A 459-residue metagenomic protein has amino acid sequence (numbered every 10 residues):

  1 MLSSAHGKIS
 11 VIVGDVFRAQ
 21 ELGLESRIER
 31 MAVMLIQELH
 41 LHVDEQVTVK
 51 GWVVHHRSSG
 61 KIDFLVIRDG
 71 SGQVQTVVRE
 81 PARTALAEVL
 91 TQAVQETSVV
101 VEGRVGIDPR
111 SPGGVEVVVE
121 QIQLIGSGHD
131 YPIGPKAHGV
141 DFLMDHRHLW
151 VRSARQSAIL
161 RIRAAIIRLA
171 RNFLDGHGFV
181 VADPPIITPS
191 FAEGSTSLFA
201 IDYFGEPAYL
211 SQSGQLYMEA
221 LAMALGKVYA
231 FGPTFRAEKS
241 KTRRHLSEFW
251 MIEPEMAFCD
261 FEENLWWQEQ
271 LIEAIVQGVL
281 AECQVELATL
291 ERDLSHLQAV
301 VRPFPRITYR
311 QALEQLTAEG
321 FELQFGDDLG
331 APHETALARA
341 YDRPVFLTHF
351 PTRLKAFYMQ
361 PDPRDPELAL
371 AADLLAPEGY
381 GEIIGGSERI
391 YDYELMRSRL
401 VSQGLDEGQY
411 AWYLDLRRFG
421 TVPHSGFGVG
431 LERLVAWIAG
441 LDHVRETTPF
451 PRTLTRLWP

Functional and structural regions predicted by a protein language model:
M1-M31: N-terminal amphipathic/basic-hydrophobic helices that include classical n-h-c signal peptides and signal-anchor
R30-A257, A436: Class II aminoacyl-tRNA synthetase-like tRNA-binding/catalytic domains
D145, L174, L297, A312-L313: FKBP-type peptidyl-prolyl cis-trans isomerases
A158-I162, S295-V301: Extended, non-catalytic structural segments that build the interaction scaffolds of large macromolecular assemblies
L169-H177, L271-E282: Generic non-transmembrane alpha-helical segments
S197-A274, R292, A299-P459: A translation/RNA-centric and nucleic-acid-associated enzymatic feature enriched in Class II aminoacyl-tRNA synthetases
A281-L290, Q409-Y410: Flexible, glycine/charged-enriched surface loops at secondary-structure junctions
